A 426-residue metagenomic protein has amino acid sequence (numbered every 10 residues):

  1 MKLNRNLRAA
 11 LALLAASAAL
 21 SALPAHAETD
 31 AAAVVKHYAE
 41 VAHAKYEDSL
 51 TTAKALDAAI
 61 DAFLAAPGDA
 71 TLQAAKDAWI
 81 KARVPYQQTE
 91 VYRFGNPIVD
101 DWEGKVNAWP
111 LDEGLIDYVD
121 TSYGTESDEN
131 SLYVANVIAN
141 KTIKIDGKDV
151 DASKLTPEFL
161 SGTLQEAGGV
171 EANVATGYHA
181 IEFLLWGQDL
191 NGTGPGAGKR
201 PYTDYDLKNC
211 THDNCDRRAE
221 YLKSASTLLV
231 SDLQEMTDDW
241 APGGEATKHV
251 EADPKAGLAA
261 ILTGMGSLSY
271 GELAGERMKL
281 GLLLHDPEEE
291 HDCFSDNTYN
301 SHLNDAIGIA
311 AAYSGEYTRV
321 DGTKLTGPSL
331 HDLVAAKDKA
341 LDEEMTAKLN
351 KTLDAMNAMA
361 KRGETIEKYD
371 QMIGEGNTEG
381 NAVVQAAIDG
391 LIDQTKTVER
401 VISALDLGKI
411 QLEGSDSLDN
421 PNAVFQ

Functional and structural regions predicted by a protein language model:
K2-A12: Bacterial N-terminal signal peptides that target proteins for export
A10-S21: Bacterial N-terminal signal peptides
S21-A27: Sec/Tat signal peptide C-region and signal peptidase I cleavage site
E28-Q426: Mature extracytoplasmic or organellar-lumen-exposed domains after removal of signal/transit peptides
